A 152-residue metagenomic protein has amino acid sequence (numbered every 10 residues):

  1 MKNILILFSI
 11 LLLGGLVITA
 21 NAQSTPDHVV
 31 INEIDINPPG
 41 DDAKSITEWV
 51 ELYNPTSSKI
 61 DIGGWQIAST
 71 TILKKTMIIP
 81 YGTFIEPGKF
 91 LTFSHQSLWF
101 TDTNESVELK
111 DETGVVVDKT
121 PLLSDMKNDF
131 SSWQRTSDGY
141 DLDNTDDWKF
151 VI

Functional and structural regions predicted by a protein language model:
M1-I6: Positively charged n-region of N-terminal signal peptides that target proteins for export
L7-G15: Bacterial N-terminal signal peptides
I18-T145, F150-V151: Activation on beta-sandwich/Ig-like modules and their edge loops
